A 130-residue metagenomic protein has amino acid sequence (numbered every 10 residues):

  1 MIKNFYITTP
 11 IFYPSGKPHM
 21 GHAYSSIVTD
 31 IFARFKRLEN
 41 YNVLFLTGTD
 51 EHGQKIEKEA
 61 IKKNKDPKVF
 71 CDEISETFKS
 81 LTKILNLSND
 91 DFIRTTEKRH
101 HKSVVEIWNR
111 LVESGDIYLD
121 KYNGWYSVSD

Functional and structural regions predicted by a protein language model:
M1-D130: N-terminal, positively charged nucleic-acid-binding surface of large information/translation enzymes
